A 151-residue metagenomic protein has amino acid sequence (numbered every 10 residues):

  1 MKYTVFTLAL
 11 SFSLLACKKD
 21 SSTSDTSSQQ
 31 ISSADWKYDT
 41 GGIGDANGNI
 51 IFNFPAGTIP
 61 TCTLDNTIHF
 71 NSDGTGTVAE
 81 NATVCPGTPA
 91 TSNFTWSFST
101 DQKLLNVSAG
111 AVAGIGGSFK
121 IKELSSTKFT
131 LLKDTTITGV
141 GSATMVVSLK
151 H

Functional and structural regions predicted by a protein language model:
M1-T4, K18-K19: Positively charged n-region of N-terminal signal peptides that target proteins for export
F6-A9: Sec-dependent N-terminal signal peptides
S13-A16: C-terminal motif of bacterial Sec signal peptides marking the signal peptidase cleavage site
K18-N93, S99-H151: Lipid interaction determinants
